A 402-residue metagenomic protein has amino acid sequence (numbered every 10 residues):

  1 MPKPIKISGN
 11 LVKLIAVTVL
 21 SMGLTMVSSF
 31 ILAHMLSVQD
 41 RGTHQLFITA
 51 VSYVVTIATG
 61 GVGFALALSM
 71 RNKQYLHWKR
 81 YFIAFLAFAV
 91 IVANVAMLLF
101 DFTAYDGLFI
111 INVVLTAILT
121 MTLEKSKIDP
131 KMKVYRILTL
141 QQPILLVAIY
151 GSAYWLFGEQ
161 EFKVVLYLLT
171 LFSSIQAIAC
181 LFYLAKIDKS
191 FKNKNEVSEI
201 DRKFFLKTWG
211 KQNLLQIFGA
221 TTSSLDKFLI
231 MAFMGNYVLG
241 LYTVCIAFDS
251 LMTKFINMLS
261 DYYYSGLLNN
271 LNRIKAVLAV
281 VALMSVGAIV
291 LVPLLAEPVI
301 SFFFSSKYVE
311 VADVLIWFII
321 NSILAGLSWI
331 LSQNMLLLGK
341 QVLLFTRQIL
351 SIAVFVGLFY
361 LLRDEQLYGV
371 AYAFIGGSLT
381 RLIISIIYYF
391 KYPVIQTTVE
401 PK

Functional and structural regions predicted by a protein language model:
M1-K3, G107, K133-L138, G158-T170 (+4 more regions): Interhelical loop/hinge segments that connect adjacent transmembrane helices in multipass membrane
K3-G60, N112, G210-Y237, F355-V356 (+1 more regions): Signature of the first transmembrane helix
S8, L68-N72, T116-T139, S260-N269 (+1 more regions): Membrane-interface junctions at transmembrane-helix termini in multi-pass inner-membrane proteins
G9-S21, L46-A104, L268-V292: Membrane-water interface segments that mark the loop-to-transmembrane alpha-helix transition
L11-S21, K79-R80, S126-G151, L215-F218 (+5 more regions): Alpha-helical transmembrane segments of multi-pass membrane transporters/permeases
S29-F30, T56-Q74, C245, D249-N272 (+1 more regions): Helix-loop junctions and terminal segments of transmembrane helices in multi-pass membrane transport/translocation
V38-G42, L98-N112, L294-W329, Y368: Interfacial segments at transmembrane-helix termini and the short loops linking adjacent helices
R136-K189, I246, L350, V354 (+1 more regions): Hydrophobic alpha-helical transmembrane segments
